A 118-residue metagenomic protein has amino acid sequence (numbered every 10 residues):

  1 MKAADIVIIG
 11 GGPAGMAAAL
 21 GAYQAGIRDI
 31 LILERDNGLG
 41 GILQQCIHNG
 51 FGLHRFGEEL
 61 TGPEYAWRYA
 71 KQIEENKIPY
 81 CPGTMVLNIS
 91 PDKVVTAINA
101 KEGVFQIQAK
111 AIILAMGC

Functional and structural regions predicted by a protein language model:
M1-K2, C81: The identity of the second residue at the extreme N-terminus of proteins
K2-A4, I107: Generic detection of short hydrophobic beta-strand segments and adjacent strand-loop junctions
A4-R68, Q72: Beta1-alpha1 glycine-rich phosphate/pyrophosphate-binding loop at the start of Rossmann-like nucleotide-binding domains
A25, T61-C118: Feature captures the FAD/FMN-dependent oxidoreductase FAD-binding
